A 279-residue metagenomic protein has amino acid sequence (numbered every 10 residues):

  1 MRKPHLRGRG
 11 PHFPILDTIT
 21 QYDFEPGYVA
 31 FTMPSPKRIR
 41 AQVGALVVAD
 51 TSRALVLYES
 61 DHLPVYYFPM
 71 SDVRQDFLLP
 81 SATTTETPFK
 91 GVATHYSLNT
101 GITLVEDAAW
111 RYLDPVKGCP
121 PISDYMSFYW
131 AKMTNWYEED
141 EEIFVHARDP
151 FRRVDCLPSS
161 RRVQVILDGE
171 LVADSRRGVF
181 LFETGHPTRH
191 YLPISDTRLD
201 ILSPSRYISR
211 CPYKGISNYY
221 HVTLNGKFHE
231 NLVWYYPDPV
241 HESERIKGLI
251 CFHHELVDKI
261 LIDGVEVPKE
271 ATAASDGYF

Functional and structural regions predicted by a protein language model:
R2-F279: Terminal leader/tail segments of proteins
